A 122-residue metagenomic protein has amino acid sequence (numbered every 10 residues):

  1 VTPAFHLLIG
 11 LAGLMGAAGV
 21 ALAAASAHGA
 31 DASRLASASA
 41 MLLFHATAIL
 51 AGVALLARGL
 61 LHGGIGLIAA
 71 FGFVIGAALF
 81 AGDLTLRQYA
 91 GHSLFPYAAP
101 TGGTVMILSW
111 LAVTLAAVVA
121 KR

Functional and structural regions predicted by a protein language model:
V1-R122: Polytopic transmembrane helical bundles with strong interfacial aromatic enrichment
